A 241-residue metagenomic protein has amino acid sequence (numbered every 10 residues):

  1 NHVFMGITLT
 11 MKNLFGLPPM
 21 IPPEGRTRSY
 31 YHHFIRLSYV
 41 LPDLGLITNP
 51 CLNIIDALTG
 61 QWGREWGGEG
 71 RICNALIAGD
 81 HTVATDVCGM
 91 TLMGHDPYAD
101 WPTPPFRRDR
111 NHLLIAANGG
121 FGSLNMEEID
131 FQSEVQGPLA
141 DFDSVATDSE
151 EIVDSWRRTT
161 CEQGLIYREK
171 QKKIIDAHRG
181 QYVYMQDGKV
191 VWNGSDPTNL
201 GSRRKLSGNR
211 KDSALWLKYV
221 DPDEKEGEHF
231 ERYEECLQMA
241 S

Functional and structural regions predicted by a protein language model:
N1-Q163, Q238-S241: Extended, low-polarity segments enriched in aliphatic/aromatic residues
C51, Q181, A214: A residue-level signal for beta-strand positions that form part of recognition/binding surfaces within mature
T59, K189, P222: Residues that form or immediately flank small-molecule/cofactor binding pockets and catalytic motifs
W62-E65, W192-G194, K225-E228: Short active-site-adjacent structural elements
T91-H95, K189, K205: Short basic/hydrophobic patches in alpha-helices and adjacent helix-turn junctions that form amphipathic surface motifs
S149-H178, D196-S241: Terminal leader/tail segments of proteins
D187-P197: A short, exposed loop/beta-hairpin motif centered on an aromatic-Gly-Thr core
